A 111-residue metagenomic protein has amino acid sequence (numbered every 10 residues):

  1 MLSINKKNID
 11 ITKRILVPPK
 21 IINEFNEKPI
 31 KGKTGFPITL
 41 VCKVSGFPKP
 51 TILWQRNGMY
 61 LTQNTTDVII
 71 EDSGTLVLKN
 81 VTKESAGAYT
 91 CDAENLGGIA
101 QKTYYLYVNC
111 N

Functional and structural regions predicted by a protein language model:
M1-N111: Immunoglobulin-superfamily
